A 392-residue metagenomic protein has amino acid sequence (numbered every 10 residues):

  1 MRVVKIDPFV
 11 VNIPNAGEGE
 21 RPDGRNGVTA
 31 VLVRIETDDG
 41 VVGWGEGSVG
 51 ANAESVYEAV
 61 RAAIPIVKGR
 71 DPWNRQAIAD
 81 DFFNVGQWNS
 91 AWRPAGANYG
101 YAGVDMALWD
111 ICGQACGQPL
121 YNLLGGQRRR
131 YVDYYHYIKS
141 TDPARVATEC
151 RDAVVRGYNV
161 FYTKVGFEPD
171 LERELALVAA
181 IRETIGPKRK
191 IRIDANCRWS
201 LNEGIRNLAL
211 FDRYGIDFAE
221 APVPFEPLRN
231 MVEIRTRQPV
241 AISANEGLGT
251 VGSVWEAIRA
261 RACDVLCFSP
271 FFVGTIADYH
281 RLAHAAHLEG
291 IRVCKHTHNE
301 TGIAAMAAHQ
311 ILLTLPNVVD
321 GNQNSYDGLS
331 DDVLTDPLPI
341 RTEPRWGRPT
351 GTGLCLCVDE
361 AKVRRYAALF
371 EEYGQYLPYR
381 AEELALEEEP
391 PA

Functional and structural regions predicted by a protein language model:
M1-G43, S48, D327-V333: Structured beta-strand/loop patches that form or line metal/cofactor-binding pockets in enzymes
V3, G40, A63, V104 (+8 more regions): Conserved, mostly hydrophobic/aromatic
E36-A115, E387-A392: Metal- or metallocofactor-binding catalytic centers and their adjacent structured scaffolds across diverse enzyme
Y99, G103-D142: Glycine-rich, aromatic-flanked loop segments that form ligand/cofactor-binding clefts across common enzyme folds
G125, R130-Q238: Metal-dependent enolase-superfamily TIM-barrel catalytic cores that perform enediolate-based chemistry
A209, G215, E226-S243, L248-G353: Shared catalytic-loop signature of beta/alpha-barrel
L354-A392: Extended hydrophobic packing segments that form well-structured cores
